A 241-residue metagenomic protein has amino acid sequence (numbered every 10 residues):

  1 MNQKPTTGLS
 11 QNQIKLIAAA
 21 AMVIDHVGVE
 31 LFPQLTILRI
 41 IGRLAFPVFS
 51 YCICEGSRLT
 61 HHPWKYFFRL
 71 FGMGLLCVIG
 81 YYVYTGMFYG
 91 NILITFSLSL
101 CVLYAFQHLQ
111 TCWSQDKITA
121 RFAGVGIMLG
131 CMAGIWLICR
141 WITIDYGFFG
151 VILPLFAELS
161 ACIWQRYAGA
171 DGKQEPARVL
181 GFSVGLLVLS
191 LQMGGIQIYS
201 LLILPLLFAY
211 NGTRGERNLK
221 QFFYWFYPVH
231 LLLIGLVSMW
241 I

Functional and structural regions predicted by a protein language model:
M1-I241: Alpha-helical transmembrane segments and their immediate juxtamembrane cytosolic regions
